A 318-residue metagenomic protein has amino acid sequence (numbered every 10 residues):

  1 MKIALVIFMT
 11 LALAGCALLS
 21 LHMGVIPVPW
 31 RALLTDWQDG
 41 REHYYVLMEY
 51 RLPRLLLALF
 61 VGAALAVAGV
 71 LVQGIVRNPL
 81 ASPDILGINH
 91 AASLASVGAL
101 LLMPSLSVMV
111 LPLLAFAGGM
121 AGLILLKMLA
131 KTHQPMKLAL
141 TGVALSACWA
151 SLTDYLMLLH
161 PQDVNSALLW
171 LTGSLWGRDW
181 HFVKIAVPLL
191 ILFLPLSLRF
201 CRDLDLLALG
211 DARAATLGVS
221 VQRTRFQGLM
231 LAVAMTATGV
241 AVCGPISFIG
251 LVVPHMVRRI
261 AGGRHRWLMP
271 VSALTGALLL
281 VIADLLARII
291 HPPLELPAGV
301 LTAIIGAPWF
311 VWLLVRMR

Functional and structural regions predicted by a protein language model:
M1-R318: Alpha-helical transmembrane segments in inner-membrane proteins
